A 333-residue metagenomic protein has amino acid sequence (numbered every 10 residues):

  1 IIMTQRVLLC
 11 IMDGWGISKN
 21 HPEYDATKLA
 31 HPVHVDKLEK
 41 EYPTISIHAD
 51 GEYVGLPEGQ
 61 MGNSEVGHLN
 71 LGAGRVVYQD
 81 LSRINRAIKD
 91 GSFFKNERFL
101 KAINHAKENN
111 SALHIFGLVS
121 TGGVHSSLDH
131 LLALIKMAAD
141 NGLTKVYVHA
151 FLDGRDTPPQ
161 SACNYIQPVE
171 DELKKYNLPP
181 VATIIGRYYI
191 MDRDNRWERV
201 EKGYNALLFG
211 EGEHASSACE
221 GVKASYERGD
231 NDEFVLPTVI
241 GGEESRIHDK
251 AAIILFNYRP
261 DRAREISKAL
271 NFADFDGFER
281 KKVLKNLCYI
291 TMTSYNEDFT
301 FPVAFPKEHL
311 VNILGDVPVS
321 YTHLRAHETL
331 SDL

Functional and structural regions predicted by a protein language model:
I1-I2: Short, Lys/Arg-enriched N-terminal segments with co-localized hydrophobic residues within the first ~10-30 amino acids
Q5-S18, L38, L71, A112-T121 (+5 more regions): Beta-strand elements within well-structured catalytic alpha/beta cores of enzymes that handle phosphate/sulfate esters
H21, N109-M137, N141-P168: Active-site histidine-anchored catalytic micro-motif
D25-Q60, F278-C288: Short, structured active-site-proximal loop/turn typified by the sulfatase FGly-forming signature C/S-X-P-X-R
E58-K89: Active-site segment of extracytoplasmic enzymes that catalyze sulfate/phosphate-ester chemistry
D90-S111, L134-M137: Short, charged beta->alpha transition segments
T157, S161-H248, I254-L255, D261-G277 (+1 more regions): Long, well-ordered, tryptophan-enriched scaffold segments
T322-L330: Conserved small/polar residues in nucleotide/adenosyl-binding loops
